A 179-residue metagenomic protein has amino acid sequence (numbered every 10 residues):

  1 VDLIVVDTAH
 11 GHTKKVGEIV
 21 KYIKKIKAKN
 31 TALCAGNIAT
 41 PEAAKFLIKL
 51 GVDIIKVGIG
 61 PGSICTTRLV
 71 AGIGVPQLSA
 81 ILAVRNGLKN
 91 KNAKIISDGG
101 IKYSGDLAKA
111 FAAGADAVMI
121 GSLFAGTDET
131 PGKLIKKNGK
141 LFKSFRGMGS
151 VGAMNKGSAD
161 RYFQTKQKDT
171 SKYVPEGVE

Functional and structural regions predicted by a protein language model:
V1-L3, Y22-A39, I54, G87-G99: Short beta-strand/loop segments at the ligand-binding rim of alpha/beta enzyme cores
I4, V52-P61, I120-G121: Non-cysteine beta-strand/loop elements that form the S-adenosyl-L-methionine
T8-L33, I38-I48, G62-R85, E129-K136: Active-site-adjacent beta->alpha loops and helix N-cap segments on the catalytic face of soluble alpha/beta enzymes
A9, G58-G60, G100, L123: Anionic group-transfer/hydrolysis microenvironments
E18-I19, V57-G62, D169-K172: Short amphipathic alpha-helical segments, especially helix-boundary/capping motifs
K49-D53, G72-S97, I101-E179: Alpha/beta catalytic cores of nucleotide-metabolism and tRNA/nucleoside-modifying enzymes
